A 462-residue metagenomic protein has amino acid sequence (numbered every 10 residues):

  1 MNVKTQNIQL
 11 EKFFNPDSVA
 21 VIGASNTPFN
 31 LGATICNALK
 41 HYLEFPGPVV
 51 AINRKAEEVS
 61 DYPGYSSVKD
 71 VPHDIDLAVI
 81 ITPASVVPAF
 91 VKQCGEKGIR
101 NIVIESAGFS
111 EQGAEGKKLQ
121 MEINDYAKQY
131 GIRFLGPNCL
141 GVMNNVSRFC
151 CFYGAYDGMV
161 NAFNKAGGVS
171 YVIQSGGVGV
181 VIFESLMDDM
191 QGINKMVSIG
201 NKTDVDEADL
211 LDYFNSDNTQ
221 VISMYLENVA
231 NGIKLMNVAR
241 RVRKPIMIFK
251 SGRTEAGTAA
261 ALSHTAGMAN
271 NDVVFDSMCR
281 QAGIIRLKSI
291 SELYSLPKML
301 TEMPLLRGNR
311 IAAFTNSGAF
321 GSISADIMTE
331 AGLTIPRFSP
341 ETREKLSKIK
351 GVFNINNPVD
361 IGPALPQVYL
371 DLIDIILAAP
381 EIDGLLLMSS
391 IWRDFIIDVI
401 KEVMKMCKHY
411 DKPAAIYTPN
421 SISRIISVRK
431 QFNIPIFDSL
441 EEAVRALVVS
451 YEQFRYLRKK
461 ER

Functional and structural regions predicted by a protein language model:
M1-R462: Catalytic-core regions of core metabolic enzymes, especially those transforming organic acids/acyl-group intermediates
